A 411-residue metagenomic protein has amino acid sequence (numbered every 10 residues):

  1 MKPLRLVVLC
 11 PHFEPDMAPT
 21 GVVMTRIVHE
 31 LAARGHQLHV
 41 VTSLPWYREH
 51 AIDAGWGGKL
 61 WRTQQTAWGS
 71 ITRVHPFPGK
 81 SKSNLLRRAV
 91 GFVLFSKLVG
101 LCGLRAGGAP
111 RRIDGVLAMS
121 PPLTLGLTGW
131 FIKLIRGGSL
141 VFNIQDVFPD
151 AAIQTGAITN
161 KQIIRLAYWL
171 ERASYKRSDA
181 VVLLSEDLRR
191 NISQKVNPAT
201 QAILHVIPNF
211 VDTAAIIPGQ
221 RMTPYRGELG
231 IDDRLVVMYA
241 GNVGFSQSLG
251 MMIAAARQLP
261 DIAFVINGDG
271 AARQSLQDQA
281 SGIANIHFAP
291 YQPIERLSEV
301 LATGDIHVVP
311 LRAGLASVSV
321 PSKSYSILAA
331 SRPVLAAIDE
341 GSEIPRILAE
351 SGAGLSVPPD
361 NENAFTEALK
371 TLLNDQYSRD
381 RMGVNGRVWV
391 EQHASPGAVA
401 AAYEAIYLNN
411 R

Functional and structural regions predicted by a protein language model:
M1-Q65, A254: N-terminal subdomain of nucleotide-sugar transferases
L104, T124-L127, F131-I135, Q162-V181: Membrane-proximal helix-turn-helix segments that form the acceptor-binding/catalytic region of lipid-linked
D187, I207-F210: Carbohydrate-associated surface elements
S193, P198-A202, F210-G227, S248: Acidic anion/phosphate-binding donor-loop and adjacent secondary structure in glycosyltransferase catalytic cores
V211, I231-Q247, I253-R257, V265: Conserved donor-binding/catalytic core segment of Leloir-type glycosyltransferases
R234, A364, T371, S378-Q392 (+1 more regions): A short, well-ordered alpha-helix in the C-terminal region of glycosyltransferases
Q247, Y291-A302, H307-L328, P333-R346: Nucleotide-sugar-dependent
I262-N267, R273-S298: Nucleotide-activated donor-binding/catalytic signature segment of Leloir-type glycosyltransferases, i.e., the conserved
